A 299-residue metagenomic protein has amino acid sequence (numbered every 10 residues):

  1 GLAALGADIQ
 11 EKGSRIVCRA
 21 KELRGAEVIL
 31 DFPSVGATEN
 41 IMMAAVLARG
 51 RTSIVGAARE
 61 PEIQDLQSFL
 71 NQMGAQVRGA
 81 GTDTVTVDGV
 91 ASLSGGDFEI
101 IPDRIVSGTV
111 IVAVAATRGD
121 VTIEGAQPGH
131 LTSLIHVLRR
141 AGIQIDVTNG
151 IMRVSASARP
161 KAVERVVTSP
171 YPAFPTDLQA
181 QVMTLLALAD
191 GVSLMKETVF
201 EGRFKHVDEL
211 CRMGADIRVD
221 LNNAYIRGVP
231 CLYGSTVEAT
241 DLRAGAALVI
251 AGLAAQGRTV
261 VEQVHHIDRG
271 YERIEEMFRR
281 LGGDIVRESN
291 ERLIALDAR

Functional and structural regions predicted by a protein language model:
G1-R299: Structural preference for solvent-exposed beta-strand-turn elements and adjacent flexible terminal/loop segments within
